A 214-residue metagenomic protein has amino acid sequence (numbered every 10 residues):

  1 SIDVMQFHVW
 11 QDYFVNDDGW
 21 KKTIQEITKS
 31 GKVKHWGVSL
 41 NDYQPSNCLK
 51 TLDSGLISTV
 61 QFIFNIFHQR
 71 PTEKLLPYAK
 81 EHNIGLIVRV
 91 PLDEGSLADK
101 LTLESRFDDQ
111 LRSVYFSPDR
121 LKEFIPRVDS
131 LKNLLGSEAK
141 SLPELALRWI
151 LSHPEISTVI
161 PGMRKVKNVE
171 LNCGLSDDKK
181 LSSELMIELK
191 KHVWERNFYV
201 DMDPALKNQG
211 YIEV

Functional and structural regions predicted by a protein language model:
S1: An active-site-proximal structural segment forming one wall of the substrate-binding cleft that immediately precedes
V4-F7: Specific alpha-helical transmembrane segments that line the substrate/conduction pathway and gating interfaces
V9-K191, R196, A205-V214: Beta/alpha (TIM)-barrel catalytic core signal, keyed to glycine-rich beta->alpha loops juxtaposed to Asp/Glu that bind
